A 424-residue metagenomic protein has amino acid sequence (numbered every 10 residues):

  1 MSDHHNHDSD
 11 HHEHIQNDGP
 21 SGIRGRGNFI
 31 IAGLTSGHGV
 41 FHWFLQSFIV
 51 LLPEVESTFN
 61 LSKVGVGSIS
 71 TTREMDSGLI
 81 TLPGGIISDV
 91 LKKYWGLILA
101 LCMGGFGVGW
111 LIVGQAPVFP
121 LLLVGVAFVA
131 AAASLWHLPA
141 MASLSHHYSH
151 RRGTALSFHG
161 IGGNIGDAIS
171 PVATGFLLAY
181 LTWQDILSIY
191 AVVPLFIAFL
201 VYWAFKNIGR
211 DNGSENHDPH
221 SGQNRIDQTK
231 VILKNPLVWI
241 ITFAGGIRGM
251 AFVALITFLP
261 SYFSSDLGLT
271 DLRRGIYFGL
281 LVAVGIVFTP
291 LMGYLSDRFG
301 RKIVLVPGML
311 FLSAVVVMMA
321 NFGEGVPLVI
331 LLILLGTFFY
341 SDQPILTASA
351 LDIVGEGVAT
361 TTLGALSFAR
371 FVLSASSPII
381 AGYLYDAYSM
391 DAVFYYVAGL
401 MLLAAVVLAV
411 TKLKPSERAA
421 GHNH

Functional and structural regions predicted by a protein language model:
H5, W203-D227, E417-H424: Flexible cytoplasmic inter-helical loops of multi-pass small-molecule transporters
F48-L52, P236-I286: Extracytoplasmic gate region of multi-pass secondary transporters
V55-E56, I87-S88, A173-L181, F263-S264 (+2 more regions): Interfacial helix-cap and linker-helix signal at transmembrane-aqueous boundaries of multi-pass secondary transporters
T71-I86, G279-L291: Central cavity-lining transmembrane alpha-helices of secondary-active solute carriers, predominantly the Major
L79-P117, S296-K302: Conserved MFS/SLC helix-loop-helix module at the cytosolic interface between two early adjacent transmembrane helices
G125-G163: Cytoplasmic helix-loop-helix junction between adjacent transmembrane helices in 12-TM secondary transporters
H159, G163-G209: Helix-loop-helix hairpin linking two adjacent transmembrane segments in secondary transporters
S296-S349: C-terminal transmembrane helical hairpin of 12-TM major facilitator-type secondary transporters
